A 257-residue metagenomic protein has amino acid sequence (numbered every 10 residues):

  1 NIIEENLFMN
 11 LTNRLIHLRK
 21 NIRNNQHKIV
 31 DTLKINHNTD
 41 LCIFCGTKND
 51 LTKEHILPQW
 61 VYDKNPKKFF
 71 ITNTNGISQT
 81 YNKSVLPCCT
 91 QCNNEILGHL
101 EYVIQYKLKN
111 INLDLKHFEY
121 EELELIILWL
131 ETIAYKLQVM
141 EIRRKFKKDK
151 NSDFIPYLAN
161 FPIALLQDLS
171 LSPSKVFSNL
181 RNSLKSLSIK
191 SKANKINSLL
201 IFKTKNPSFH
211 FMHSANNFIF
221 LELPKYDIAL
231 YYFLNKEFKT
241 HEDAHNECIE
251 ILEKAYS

Functional and structural regions predicted by a protein language model:
E4-L41: Short, charged surface segments at domain edges that flank catalytic/cofactor-binding sites
Q26-L33, T72-T80: Short, intrinsically disordered, charge-biased short linear motifs at domain edges
T39, D50, L86: Residues immediately within or flanking Cys/His clusters that coordinate Zn2+ in small zinc-binding modules
C42-C45, C89: Short cysteine-rich clusters marking metal-coordination/redox-active sites
G46-S78: Histidine-centered nuclease catalytic patch
N75-Y106: Short Cys/His-centered divalent metal-binding micro-motifs
E95-H99, I127-A164: Short flanking/linker segments adjacent to small metal-binding domains or redox-active Cys/His motifs
N151-S257: C-terminal, charged low-complexity interaction regions
